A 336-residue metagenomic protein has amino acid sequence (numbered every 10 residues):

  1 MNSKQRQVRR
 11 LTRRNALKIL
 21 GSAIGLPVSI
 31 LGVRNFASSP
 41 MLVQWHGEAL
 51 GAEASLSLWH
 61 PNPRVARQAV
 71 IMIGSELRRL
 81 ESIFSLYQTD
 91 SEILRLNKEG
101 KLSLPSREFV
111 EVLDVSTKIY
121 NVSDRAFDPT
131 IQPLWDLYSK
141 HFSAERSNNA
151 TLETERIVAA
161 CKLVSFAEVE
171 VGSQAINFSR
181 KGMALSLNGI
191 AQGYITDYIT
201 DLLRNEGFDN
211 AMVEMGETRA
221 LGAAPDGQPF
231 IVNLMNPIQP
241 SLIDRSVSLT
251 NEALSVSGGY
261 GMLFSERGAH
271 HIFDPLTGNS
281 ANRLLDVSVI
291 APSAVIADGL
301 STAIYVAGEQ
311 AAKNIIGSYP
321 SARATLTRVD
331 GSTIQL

Functional and structural regions predicted by a protein language model:
M1-L336: Mature catalytic core of soluble alpha/beta enzymes
